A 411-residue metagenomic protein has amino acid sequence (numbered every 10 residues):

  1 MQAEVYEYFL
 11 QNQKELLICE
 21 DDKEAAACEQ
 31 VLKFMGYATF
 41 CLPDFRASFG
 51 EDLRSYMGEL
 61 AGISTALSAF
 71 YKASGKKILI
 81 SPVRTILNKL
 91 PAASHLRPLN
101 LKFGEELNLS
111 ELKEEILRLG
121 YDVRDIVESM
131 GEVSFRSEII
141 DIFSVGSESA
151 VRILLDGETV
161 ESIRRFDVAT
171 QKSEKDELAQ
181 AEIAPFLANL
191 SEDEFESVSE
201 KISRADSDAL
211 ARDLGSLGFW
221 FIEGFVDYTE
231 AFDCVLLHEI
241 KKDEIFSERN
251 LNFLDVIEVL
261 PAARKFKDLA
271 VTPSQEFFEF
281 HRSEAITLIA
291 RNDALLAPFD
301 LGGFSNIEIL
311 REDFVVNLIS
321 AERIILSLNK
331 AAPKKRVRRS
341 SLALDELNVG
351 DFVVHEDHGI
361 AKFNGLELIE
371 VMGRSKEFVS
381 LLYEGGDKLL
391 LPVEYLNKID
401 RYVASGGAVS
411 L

Functional and structural regions predicted by a protein language model:
M1-L411: ASCE RecA-like P-loop NTPase motor cores that couple ATP hydrolysis to mechanical translocation on nucleic acids
